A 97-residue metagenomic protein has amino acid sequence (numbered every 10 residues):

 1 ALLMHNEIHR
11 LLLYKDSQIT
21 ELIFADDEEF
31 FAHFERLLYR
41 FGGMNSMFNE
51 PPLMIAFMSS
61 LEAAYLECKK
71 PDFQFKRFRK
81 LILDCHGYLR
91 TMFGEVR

Functional and structural regions predicted by a protein language model:
A1-E29, I82-F93: Short terminal alpha-helical segments
L12-S60: Amphipathic alpha-helical interaction modules
A56-R97: Amphipathic alpha-helical binding modules
